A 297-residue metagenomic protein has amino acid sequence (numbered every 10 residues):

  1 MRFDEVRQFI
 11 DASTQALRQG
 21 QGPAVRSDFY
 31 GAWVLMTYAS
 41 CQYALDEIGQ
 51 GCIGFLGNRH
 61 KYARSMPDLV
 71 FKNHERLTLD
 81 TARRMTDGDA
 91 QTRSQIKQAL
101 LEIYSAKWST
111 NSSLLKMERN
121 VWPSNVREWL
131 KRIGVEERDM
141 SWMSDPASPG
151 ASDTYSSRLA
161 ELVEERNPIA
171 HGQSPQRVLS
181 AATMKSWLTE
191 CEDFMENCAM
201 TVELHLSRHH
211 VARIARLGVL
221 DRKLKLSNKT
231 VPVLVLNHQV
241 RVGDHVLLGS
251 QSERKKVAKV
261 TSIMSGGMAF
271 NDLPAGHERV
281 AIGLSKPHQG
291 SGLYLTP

Functional and structural regions predicted by a protein language model:
M1-L35, A39, E47-G54, S65-D68: Charged alpha-helical initiation segments
R2, R119-P168, A181-R213: Amphipathic, Lys/Arg-enriched alpha-helical patches that create a basic surface for binding polyanionic ligands
G22-T37, A147-T154, Q176-L179, T183: Non-transmembrane, amphipathic alpha-helical segments
T37, G49-S148: Helix-loop junctions and short alpha-helical segments
H171: Histidine-centered active-site/metal-ligand motif
A215-P297: Beta-strand/loop-dominated core regions that host nucleotide or nucleotide-derived cofactor-binding catalytic loops
